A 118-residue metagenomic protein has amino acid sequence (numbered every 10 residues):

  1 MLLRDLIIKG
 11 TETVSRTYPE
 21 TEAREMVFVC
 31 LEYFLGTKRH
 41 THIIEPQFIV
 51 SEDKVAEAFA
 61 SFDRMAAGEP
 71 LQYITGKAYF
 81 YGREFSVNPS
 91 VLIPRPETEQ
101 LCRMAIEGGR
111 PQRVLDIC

Functional and structural regions predicted by a protein language model:
M1-F80: N-terminal auxiliary segments of SAM/dcSAM-dependent transferases
A56-C118: SAM-dependent Rossmann-like transferase core, predominantly class I methyltransferases with a strong bias toward
